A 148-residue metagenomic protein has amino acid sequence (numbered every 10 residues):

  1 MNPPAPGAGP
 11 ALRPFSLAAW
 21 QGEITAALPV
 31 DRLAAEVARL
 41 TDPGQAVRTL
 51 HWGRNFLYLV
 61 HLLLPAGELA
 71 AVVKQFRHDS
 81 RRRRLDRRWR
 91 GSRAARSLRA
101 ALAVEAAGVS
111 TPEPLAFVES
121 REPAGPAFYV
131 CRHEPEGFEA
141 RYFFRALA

Functional and structural regions predicted by a protein language model:
M1-V47: Juxta-kinase regulatory segment immediately upstream of eukaryotic protein kinase catalytic domains
A34-A148: Conserved ATP-binding subdomain of kinase catalytic cores across diverse folds
